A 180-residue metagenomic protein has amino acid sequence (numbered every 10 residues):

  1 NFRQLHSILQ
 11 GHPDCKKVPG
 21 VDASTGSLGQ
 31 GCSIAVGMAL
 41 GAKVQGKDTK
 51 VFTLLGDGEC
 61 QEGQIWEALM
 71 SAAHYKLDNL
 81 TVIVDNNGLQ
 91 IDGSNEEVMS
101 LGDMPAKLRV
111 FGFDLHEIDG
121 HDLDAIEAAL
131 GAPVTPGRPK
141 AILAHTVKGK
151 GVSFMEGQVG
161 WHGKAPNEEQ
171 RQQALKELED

Functional and structural regions predicted by a protein language model:
N1-H74: Cofactor-binding active-site loop characterized by glycine-rich and histidine/acidic residues
D14, Q64-W66, D92-E96, V152-G157: Short acidic, glycine/serine/threonine-rich loops at helix termini
G46-T49, E96-A129, E179: Conserved thiamine diphosphate
K47-K50, D78, G137-P139: Short coil/turn segments at beta-strand junctions that form active-site/ligand-binding loops
V51-L55, T81-D85, E117-I118, L143: Short, conserved beta-strand edge motifs with alternating hydrophobic and charged residues
E62-N87, A141-A144: A short alpha/beta connector and helix-capping loop motif
Y75-L101, P105-L108: Histidine/lysine/aspartate-rich catalytic loop segments that bind and position anionic ligands
L123, A128-D180: Glycine/aspartate-rich loop-and-adjacent alpha/beta segment that forms the canonical ThDP
